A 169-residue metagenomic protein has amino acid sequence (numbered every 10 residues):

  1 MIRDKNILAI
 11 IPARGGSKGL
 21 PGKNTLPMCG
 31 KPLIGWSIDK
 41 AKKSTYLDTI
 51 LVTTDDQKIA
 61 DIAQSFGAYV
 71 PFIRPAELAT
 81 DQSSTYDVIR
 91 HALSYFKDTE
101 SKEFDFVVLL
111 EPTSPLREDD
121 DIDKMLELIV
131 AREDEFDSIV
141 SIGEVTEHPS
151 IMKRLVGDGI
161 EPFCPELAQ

Functional and structural regions predicted by a protein language model:
R3-T53: N-terminal glycine-rich phosphate-binding loop and ensuing alpha1 helix
I7, D48, Y69, D105 (+1 more regions): Conserved acidic residues
A13, T54-D55, E111, I142: Short beta-strand/turn micro-motifs composed of small residues that flank or help shape donor/cofactor-binding pockets
S17-P21, A79, P112: A short acidic, helix-capping loop that chelates divalent metal ions and anchors anionic groups
K42-Y46, T99-E100, A131-E133: Short helix-capping segments at alpha-helix termini
Y46, F66-A68, V156: Short, structured coil segments at secondary-structure junctions
L51, K58-V108, K124-E127: Short phosphate-binding loop-to-helix
D87, H91, P115-Q169: Conserved core of the sugar-phosphate nucleotidyltransferase
